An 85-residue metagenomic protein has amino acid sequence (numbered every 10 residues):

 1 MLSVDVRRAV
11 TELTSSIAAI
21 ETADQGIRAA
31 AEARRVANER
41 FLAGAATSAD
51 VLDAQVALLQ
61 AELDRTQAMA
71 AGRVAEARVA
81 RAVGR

Functional and structural regions predicted by a protein language model:
M1-D64, A71-A82: Amphipathic alpha-helical coiled-coil segments
